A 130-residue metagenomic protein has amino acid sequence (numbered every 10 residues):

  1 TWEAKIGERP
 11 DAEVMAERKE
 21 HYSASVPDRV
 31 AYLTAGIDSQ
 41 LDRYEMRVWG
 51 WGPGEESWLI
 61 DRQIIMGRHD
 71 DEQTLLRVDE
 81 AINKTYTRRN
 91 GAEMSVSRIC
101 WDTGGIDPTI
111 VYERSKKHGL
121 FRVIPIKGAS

Functional and structural regions predicted by a protein language model:
T1-G7, S39-A81: Metal-dependent catalytic core segments for phosphate chemistry
T1-T34, R47: A contiguous, basic/glycine-rich beta-loop/short-helix subdomain that forms a polymer-engagement track
E17-Y22, A31-T34, N83-T87, D107-E113: Short alpha-helical segments and helix-capping/turn motifs at coil-helix boundaries
P27-L33, S39-Y44, P53-G54, R89-S97 (+1 more regions): Short, well-ordered loop/turn elements at secondary-structure boundaries
I37-S39, S97-G104, I126-K127: Short His-Asn-centered micro-motif
R43, G52-G54, D102-D107, A129-S130: Short loop/turn segments at secondary-structure transitions that flank enzyme active sites
G67-R98, R114: Short, basic/hydrophobic alpha-helical segments
G105-S130: Metal-dependent DNA phosphodiester-chemistry modules and their immediately adjacent helices/loops in DNA-processing
